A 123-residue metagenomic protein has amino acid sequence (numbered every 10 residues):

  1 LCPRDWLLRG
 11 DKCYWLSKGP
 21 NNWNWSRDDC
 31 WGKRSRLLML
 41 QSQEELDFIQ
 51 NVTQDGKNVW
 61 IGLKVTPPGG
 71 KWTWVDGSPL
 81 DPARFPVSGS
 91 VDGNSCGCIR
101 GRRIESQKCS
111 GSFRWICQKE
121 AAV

Functional and structural regions predicted by a protein language model:
L1-V123: Extracellular, disulfide-bonded carbohydrate-recognition/adhesion ectodomains, dominated by C-type lectin-like domains
